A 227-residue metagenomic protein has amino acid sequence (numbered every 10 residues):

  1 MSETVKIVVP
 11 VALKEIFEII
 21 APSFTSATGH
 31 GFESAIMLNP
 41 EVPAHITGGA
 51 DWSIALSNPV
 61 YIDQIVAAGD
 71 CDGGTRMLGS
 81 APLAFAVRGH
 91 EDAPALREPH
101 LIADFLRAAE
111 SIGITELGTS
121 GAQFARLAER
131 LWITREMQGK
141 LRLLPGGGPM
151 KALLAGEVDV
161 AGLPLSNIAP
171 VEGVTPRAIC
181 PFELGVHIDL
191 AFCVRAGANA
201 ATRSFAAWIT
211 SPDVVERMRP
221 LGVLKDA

Functional and structural regions predicted by a protein language model:
M1-A27, A35, P40, A44 (+4 more regions): Exported/periplasmic ABC-transporter solute-binding proteins
F32: Hydrophobic anchor at the start of a short beta-strand that flanks the dinucleotide cofactor-binding loop
S53: Catalytic metal-binding acidic patch
L56: Phosphate-/polyanion-interacting regions in eukaryotic proteins
